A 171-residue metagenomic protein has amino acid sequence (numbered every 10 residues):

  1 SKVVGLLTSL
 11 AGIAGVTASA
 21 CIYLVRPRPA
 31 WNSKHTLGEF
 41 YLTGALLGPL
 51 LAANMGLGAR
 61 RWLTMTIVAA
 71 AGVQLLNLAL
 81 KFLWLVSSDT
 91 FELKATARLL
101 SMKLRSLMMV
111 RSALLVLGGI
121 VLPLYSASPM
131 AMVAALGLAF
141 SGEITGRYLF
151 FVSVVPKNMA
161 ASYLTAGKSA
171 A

Functional and structural regions predicted by a protein language model:
S1-T145: Long, contiguous internal "core" modules enriched in hydrophobic/ aromatic residues
L85-L99, V154-A171: Cytosolic/matrix-facing juxtamembrane and C-terminal tails of multi-pass cellular membrane proteins
S141, T145-V155: Membrane-helix cytosolic exit motif
